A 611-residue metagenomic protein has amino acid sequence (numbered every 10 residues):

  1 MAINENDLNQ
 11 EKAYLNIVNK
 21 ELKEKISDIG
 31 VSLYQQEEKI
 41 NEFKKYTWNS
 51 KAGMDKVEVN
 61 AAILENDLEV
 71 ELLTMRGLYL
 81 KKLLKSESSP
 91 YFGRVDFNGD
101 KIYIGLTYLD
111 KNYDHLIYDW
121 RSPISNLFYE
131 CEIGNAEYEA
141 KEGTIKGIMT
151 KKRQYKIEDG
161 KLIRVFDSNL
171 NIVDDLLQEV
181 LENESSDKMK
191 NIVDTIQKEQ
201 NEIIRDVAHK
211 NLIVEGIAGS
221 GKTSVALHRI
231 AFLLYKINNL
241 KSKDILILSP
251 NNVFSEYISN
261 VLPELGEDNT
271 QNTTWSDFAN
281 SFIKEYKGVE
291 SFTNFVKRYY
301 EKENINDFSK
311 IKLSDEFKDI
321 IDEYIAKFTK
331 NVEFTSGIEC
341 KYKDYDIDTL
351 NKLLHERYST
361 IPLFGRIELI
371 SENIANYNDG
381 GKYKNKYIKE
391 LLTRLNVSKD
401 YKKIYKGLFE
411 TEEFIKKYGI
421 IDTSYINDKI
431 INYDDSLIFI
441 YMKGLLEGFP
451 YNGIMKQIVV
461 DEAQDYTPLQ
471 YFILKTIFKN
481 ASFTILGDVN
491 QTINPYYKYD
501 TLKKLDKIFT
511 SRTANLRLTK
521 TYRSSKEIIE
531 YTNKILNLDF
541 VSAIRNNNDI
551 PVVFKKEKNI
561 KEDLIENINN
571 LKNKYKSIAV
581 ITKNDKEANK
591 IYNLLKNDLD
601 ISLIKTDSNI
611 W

Functional and structural regions predicted by a protein language model:
M1-E37, N41, I172-N294: P-loop NTPase Walker
M1-V193, Q197, N201-R205: Extended, charged low-complexity regulatory segments
V57, A61-T74, I204-I217, G221-A231 (+4 more regions): Generic detector of solvent-exposed, compositionally biased contiguous segments
R94, E202, N211, D244-L246 (+2 more regions): Beta-sheet entry/capping signal
E182, S186, I311, T360 (+2 more regions): Conserved phosphate/pyrophosphate-binding and hydrolysis machinery centered on Walker-type P-loop NTPases, extending
T195-I203, R229, I320, Y441 (+3 more regions): Well-ordered alpha-helical segments embedded in enzymatic catalytic cores
L234-I458, D465-I473, A481: Alpha-helical nucleic-acid-binding subdomain of P-loop helicases immediately C-terminal to the Walker A/P-loop
K243, N252-D268, T273-F278, K284-S291 (+2 more regions): Conserved helicase motor core of SF1/SF2 NTP-dependent helicases
